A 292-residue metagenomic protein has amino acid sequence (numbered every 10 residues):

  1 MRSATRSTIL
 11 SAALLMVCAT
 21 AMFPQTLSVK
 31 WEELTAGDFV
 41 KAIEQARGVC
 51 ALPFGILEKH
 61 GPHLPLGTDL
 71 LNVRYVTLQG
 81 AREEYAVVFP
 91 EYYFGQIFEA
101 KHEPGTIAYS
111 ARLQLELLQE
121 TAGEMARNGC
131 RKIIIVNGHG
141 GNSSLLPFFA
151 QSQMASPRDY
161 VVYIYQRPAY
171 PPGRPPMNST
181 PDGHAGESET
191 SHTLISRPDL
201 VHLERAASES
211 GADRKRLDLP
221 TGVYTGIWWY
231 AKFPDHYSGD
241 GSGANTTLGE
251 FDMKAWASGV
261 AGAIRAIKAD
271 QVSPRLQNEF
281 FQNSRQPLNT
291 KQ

Functional and structural regions predicted by a protein language model:
M1-A12: Bacterial N-terminal signal peptides that target proteins for export
S11-A21: Bacterial N-terminal signal peptides
Q25-R112, E116-K132, G140-Q292: Extended, histidine- and acidic-residue-enriched regions that form the cofactor-binding/catalytic faces
